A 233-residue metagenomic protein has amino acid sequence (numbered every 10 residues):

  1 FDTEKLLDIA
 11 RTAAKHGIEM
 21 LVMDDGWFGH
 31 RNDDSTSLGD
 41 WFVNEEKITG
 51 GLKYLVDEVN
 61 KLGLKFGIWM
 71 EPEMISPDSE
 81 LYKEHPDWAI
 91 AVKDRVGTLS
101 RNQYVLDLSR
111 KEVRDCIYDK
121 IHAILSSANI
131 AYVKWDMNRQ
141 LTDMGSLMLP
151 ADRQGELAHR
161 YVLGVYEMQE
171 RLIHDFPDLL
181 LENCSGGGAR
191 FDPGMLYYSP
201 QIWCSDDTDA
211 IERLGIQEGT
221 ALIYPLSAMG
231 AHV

Functional and structural regions predicted by a protein language model:
F1-Y118, Y132: Aromatic-lined carbohydrate-binding/catalytic grooves of carbohydrate-active enzymes
G29, N44, D57-K61, E112-M195 (+1 more regions): Active-site and adjacent substrate-binding regions of carbohydrate-active enzymes
S76-D115, H159-V233: Glycan-recognition surfaces
